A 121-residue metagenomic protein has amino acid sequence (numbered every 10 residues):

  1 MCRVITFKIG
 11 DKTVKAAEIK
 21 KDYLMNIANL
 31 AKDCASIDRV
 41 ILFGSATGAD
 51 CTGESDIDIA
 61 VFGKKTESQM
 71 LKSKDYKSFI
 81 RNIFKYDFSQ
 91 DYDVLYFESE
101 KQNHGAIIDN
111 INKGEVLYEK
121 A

Functional and structural regions predicted by a protein language model:
M1-R39, T47-G53, K64-A121: Catalytic core of pol beta-like nucleotidyltransferases
D58-A60: Short, well-ordered beta-strand segments
